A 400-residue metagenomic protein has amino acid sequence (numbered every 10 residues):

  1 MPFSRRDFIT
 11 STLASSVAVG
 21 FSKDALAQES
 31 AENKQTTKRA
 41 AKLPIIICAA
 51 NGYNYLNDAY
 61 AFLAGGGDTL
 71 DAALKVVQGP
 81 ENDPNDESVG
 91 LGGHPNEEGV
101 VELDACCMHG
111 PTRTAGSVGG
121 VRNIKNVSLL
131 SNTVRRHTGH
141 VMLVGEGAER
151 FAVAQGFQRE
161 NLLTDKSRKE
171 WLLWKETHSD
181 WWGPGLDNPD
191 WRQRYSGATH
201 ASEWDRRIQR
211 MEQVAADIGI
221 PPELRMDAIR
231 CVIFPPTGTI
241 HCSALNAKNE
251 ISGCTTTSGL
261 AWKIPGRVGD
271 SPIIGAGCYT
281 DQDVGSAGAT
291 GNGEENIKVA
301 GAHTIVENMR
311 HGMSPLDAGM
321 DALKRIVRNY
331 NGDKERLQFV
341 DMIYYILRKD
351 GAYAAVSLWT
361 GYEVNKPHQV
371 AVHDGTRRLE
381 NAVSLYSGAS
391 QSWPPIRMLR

Functional and structural regions predicted by a protein language model:
F3, T10-L13, V17, Q28-R400: Alpha/propeptide regions of enzymes that mature by internal proteolysis
S22-A27: Boundary at the C-terminal end of the N-terminal hydrophobic targeting segment
